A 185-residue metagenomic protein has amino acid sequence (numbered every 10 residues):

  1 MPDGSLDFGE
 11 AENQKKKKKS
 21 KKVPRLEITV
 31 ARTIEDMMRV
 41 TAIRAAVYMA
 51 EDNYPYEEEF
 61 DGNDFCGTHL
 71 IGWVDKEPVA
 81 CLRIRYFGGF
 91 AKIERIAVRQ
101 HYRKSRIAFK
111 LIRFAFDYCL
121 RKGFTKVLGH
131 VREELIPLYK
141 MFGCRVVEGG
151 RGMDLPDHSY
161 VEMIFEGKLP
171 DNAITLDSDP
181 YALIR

Functional and structural regions predicted by a protein language model:
P2-E59, D64, H69, W73-E77 (+2 more regions): Short amphipathic alpha-helix that is part of the acyltransferase structural core
E35, E133-P137: Short alpha-helical
R44, Y139-K140: Conserved active-site tyrosine of GNAT-family acetyltransferases
I71, E77-R85, F90-A97: Conserved beta-strand in the GNAT
Y86-E94, R103-K104, D154-S159: A conserved beta-turn-beta hairpin within the catalytic core of GNAT-like acetyltransferases that forms part
V98, K104-D117: Conserved acetyl-CoA-binding loop-helix of GNAT-fold acetyltransferases
D117-R132: Conserved GNAT acetyl-CoA-binding A-motif
H130, R145-I164: Conserved catalytic-core motifs of GNAT/GCN5-like acyltransferases
